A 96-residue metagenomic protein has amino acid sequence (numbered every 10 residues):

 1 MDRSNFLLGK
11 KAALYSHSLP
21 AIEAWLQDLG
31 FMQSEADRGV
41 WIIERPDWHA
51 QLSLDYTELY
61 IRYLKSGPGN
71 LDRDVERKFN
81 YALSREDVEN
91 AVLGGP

Functional and structural regions predicted by a protein language model:
D2-I42, D74-F79: Negatively charged, low-complexity tracts enriched in Asp/Glu with abundant Ser/Thr
M32-Y60: Amphipathic, interaction-prone secondary-structure segments
L54-L83: Intrinsically disordered, low-complexity regulatory segments enriched in Ser/Thr/Pro and charged residues
K78-P96: C-terminal low-complexity, charged extensions that often adopt amphipathic alpha-helices
